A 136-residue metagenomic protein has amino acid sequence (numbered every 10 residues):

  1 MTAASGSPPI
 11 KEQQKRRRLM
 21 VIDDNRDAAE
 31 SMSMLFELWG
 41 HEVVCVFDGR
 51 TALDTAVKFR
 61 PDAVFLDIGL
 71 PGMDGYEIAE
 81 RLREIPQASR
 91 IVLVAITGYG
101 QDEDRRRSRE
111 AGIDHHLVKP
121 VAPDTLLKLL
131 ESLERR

Functional and structural regions predicted by a protein language model:
R26-V44: Two-component/phosphorelay signaling modules centered on CheY-like receiver
G40-F47, T55, L117: Short hydrophobic/Thr-rich beta-strand motif most characteristic of the beta2 strand and flanking loop of CheY-like
D48-T51, D74-E80, A122: Acidic catalytic/metal-coordinating carboxylates
D54, Y76-S89: Short amphipathic alpha-helix used as the core "switch/output" element in two-component signaling
F59-F65, L70: Active-site beta3 strand of CheY-like receiver
P71, Q101, K119: The feature encodes the CheY-like receiver
V94-I96: Hydrophobic/aromatic residues positioned on beta-strands within the core alpha/beta folds
V121-L130: C-terminal output helix
